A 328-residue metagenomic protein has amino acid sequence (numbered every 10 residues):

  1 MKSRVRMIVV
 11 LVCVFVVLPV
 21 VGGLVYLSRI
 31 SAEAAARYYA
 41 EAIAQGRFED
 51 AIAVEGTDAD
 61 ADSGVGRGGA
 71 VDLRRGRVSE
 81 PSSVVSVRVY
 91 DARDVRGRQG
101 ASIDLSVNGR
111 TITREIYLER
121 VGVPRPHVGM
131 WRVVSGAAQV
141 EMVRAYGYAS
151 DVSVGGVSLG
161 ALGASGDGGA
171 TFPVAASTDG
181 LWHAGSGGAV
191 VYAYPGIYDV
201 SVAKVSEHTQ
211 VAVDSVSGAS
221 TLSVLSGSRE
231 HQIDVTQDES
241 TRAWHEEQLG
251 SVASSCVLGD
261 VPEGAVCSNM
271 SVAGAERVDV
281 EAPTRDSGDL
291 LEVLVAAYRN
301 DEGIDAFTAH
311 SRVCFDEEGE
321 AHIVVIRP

Functional and structural regions predicted by a protein language model:
R4-V25: Hydrophobic membrane-insertion alpha-helices, especially the h-region of bacterial N-terminal signal peptides
L11, T113, Q237-T241: Intrinsically disordered, low-complexity segments enriched in small/polar residues
V25-R74, Q237-N269: Core segments of small alpha/beta cavity-forming domains
F48-R110, P262-R285: Short solvent-exposed beta->alpha transition segments
D104-G188, A193-D199, A203, T209 (+1 more regions): Short beta-strand edge/turn micro-motifs at domain boundaries
A203-E239, H310, C314: Structured interaction patches on ligand/partner-binding surfaces of diverse proteins
E246-P328: Membrane-lipid interaction segments
